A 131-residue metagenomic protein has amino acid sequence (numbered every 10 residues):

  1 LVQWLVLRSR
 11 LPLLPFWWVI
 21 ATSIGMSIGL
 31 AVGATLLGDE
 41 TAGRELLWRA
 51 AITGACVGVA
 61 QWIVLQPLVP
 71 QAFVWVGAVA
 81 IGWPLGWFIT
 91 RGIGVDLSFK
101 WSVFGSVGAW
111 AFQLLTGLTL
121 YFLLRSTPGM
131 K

Functional and structural regions predicted by a protein language model:
L1-K131: Juxtamembrane/disordered regions of integral membrane proteins
